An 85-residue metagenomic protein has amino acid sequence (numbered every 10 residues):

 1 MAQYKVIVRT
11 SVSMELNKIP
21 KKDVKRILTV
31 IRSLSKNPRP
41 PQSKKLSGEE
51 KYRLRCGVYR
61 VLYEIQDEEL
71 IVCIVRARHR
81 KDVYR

Functional and structural regions predicted by a protein language model:
M1-I7, S11-K25, C56, E64-R85: Enriched for short, Lys/Arg-rich terminal
T29-L54: A short, surface-exposed loop/turn module that caps and links secondary-structure elements
